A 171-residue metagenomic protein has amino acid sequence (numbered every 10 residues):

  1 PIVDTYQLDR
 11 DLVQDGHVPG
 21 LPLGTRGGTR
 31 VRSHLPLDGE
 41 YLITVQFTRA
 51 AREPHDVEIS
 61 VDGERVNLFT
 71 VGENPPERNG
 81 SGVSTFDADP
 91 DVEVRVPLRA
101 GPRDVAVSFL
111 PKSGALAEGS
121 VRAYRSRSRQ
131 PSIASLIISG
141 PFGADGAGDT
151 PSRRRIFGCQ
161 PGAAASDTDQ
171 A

Functional and structural regions predicted by a protein language model:
P1-A171: Low-complexity, glycine/serine/threonine/alanine-rich intrinsically disordered linker and propeptide segments
